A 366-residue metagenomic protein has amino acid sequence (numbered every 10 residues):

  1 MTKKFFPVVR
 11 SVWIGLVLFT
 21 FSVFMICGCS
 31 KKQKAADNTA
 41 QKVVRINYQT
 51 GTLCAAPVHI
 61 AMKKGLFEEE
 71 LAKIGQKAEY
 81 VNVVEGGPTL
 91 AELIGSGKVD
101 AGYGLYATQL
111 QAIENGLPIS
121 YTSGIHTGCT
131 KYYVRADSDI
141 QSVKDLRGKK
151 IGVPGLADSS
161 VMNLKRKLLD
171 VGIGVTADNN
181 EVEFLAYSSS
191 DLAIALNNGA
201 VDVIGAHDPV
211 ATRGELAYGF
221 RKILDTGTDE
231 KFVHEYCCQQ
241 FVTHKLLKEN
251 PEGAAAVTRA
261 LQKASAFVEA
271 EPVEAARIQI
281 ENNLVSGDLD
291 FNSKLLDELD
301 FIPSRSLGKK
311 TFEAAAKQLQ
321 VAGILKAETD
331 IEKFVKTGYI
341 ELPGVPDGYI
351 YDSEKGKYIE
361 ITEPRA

Functional and structural regions predicted by a protein language model:
D37-N38, R135-I151, V175-A177, K248-E252: Flexible hinge/capping segments at coil-to-helix
T39-A55, Q76-N82, S120, G148-G152 (+1 more regions): Short, well-ordered beta-strand elements
T39-K42, Q111-T122, L169, R213-T228: Ligand-binding "clamshell"
Y48, T52-V81, G95, Q111-N115 (+2 more regions): Short, polar/charged alpha-helical segment
C54-A56, A61, V84-I119, K131-Q141 (+3 more regions): Pocket-flanking alpha-helical
A107, S138, D178-E181, L185 (+1 more regions): Pocket-lining segment of extracytoplasmic ligand-binding domains
E249-E328: Secondary-structure end/capping motifs
Q320-A366: Conserved C-terminal helix/tail region of periplasmic/extracytoplasmic solute-binding proteins
